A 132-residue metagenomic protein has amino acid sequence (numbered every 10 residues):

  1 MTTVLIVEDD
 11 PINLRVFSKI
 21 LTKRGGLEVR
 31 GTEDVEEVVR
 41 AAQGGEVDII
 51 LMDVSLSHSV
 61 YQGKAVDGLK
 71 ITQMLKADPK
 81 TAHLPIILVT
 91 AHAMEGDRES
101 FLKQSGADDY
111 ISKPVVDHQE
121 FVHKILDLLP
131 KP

Functional and structural regions predicted by a protein language model:
E8: Conserved acidic carboxylate
P11-R30, V35-E36: Two-component/phosphorelay signaling modules centered on CheY-like receiver
G31-S59: Acidic, metal-coordinating helix/loop segments flanking the phosphotransfer/catalytic sites of two-component signaling
E46-D48, K80-P85: His-Asp phosphorelay/catalytic-motif detector in bacterial-type signaling
S55, D78, H92-A93, V116: Short, conserved "switch-loop" micro-motifs in signal-transduction and mechanochemical regulators
S59-A82: Short amphipathic alpha-helix used as the core "switch/output" element in two-component signaling
Q62-V66, K70, A93-I111, Q119-H123: Alpha4 helix (beta4-alpha4-beta5 surface) of REC/receiver domains from two-component response regulators
